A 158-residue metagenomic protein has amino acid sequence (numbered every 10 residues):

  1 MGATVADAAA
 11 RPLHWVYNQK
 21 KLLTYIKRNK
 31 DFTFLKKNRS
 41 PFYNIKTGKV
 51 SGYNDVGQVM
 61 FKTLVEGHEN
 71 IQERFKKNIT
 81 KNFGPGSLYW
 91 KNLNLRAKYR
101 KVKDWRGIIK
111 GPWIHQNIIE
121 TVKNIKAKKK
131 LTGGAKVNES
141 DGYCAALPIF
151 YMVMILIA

Functional and structural regions predicted by a protein language model:
M1-A158: Structured, active/binding-site neighborhoods that engage oxygen-rich ligands
